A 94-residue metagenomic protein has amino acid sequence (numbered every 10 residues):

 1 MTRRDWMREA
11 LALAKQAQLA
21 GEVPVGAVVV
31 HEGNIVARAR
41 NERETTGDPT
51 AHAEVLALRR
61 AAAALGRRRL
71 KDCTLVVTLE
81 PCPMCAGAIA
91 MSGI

Functional and structural regions predicted by a protein language model:
T2, V25, H52-A53: A generic structural signal for residues located within well-ordered alpha-helices of large catalytic or ligand-binding
T2-A20: Short, basic/aromatic recognition patches
D5, N34, L56: Active-site phosphate/pyrophosphate-handling residues
A10, G26, A57: Conserved hydrophobic/aromatic pocket- or pore-lining residues that grip, position, or stack substrates in active sites
G21-V25, K71: Short, basic and Ser/Thr-rich N-terminal targeting/leader segments
V25-G33: Short beta-strand scaffold segments in enzyme catalytic cores
A37-I94: Zn2+-dependent cytidine deaminase-like catalytic core
